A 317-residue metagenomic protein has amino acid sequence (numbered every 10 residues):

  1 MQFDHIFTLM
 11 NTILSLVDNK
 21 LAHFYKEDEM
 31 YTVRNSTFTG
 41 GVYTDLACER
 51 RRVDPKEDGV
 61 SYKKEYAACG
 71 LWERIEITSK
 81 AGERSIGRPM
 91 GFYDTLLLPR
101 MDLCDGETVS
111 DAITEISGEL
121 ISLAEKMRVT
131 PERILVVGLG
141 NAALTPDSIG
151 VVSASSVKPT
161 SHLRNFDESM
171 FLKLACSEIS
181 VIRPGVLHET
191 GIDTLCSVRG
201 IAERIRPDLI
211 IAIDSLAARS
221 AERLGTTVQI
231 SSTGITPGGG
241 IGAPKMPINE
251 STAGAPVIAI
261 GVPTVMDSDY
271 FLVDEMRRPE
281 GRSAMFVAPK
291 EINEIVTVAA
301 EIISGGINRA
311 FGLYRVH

Functional and structural regions predicted by a protein language model:
V17, L21-M90: N-terminal amphipathic/basic leader segments beginning at the initiator methionine
G82-K126: An N-terminal, well-structured beta->alpha segment
L97-P99, R133-L144, V181-G185: Short glycine-rich or small-residue beta-strand-to-loop segments that form or flank ligand, phosphate, metal/Fe-S
L139-D147, H188, S215-R219: Gly/Ser/Thr-rich loops at beta-strand to alpha-helix junctions that form or flank small-molecule/cofactor-binding
N141-S177, V181: Glycine-rich phosphate/diphosphate-binding loop of Rossmann-like nucleotide-binding domains
L172-I201: A structural-propensity feature for long, helix-poor, extended segments
L195-M246: Glycine-rich phosphate-binding loop
T252, P256-H317: C-terminal functional extensions of proteins
